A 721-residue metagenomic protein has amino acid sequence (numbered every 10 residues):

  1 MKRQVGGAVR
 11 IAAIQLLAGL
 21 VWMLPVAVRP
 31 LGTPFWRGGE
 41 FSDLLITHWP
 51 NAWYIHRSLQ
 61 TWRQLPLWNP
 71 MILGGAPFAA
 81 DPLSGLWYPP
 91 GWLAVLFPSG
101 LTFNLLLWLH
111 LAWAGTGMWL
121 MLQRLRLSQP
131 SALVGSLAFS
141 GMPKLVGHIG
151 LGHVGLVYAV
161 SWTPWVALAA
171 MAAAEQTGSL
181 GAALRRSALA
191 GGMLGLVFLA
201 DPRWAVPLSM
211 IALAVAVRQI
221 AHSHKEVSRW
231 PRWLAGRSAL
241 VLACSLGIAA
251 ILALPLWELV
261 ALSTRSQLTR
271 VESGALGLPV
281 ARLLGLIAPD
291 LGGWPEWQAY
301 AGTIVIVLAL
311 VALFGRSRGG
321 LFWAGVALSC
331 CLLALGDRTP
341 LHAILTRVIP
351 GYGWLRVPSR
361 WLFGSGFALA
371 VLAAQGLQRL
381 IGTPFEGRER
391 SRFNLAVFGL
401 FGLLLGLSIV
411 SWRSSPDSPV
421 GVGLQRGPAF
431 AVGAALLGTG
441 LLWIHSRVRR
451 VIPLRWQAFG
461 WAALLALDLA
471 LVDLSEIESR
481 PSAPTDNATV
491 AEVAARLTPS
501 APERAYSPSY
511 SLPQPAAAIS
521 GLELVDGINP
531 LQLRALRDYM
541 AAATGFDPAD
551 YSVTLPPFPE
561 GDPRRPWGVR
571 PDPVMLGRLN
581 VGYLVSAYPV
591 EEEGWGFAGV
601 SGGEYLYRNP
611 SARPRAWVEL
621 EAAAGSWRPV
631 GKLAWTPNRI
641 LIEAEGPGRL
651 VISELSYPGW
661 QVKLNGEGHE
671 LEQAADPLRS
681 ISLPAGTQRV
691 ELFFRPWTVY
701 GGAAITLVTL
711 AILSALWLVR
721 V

Functional and structural regions predicted by a protein language model:
Q4, H48, L332, D526 (+2 more regions): Active-site-proximal, structured, solvent-exposed surfaces of multi-pass membrane proteins that position macromolecular
Q4-P77, V260-S263, V305-L310, L474 (+3 more regions): Hydrophobic alpha-helical membrane-insertion signals
A8-W22, L189, A243-C244, G325 (+1 more regions): Alpha-helical transmembrane segments
P25-L125, P130-P164, L196, I287-P295: Active-site lumenal/periplasmic loops and adjacent helix-entry segments of GT-C-fold, multi-pass membrane
S42-Q60, Q64, L234, S238-F314 (+4 more regions): Periplasmic/ER-lumenal interhelical loops and adjacent helix-loop junctions in multi-pass membrane proteins
D81-P89, L101-M118, M210, W297-A312 (+3 more regions): Hydrophobic alpha-helical transmembrane segments
G152-W162, A169, A173-G195, P202-A205 (+7 more regions): Contiguous transmembrane helix-bundle modules in multi-pass membrane proteins
G274, A463, L467-R628, W635-E645 (+2 more regions): Extracytoplasmic
